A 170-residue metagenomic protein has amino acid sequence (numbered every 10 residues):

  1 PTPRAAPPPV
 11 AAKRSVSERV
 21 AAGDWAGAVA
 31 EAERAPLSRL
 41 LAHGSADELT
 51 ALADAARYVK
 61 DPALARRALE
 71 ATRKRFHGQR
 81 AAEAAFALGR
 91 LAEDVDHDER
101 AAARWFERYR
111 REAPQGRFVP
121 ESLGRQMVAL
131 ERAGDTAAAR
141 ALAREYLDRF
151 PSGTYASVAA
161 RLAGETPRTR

Functional and structural regions predicted by a protein language model:
P1-A63, R67-A81, A87-R90, D94 (+2 more regions): Low-complexity, Pro/Ser/Thr
A28, A65, A101-A102, A139: Single-residue signature of alpha-solenoid repeat helices
E33, E70, F106-E107, R144: Alpha-solenoid helical repeat scaffolds
S38-G44, T72-A81, Y109-V119, L147-A159: Short solvent-exposed coil/turn linkers within tandem alpha-helical repeat scaffolds
A46-T50, A82-A87, V119-R125, S157-R161: Alpha-solenoid helical repeat scaffolds
L123, V128-A138, L142-Y146: An N-terminal, helix-rich hydrophobic module
A138-R170: Terminal, low-structured helical/coil segments at or just beyond the last alpha-helical repeat
